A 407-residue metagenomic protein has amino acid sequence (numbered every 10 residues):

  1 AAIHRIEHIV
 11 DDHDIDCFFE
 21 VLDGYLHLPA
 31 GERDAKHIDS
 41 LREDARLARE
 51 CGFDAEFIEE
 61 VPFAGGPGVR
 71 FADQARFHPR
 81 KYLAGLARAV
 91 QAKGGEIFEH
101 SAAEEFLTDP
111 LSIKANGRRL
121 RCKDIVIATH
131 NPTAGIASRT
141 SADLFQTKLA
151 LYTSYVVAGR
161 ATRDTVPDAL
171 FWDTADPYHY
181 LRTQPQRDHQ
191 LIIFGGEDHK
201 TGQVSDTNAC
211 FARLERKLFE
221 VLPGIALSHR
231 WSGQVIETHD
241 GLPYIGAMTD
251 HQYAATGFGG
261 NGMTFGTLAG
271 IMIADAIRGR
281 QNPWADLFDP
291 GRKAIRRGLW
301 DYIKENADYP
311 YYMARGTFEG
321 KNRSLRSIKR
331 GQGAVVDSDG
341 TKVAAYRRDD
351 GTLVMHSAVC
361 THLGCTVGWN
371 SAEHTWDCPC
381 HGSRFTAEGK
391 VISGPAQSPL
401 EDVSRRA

Functional and structural regions predicted by a protein language model:
A1: Glycine-rich active-site loop/strand segments that organize a redox cofactor
R5-G85: Flavin (FAD/FMN) cofactor-binding and adjacent substrate-gating region of FAD-dependent oxidoreductase domains
D39, R46-C51, G68-D124: Helical element adjacent to the flavin cofactor pocket in flavoenzyme catalytic cores
L47, E60, D73, A175-D176 (+2 more regions): C-terminal catalytic lobe of FAD-dependent flavoproteins
F98-H100, A134-G135, D164-L170, I192 (+2 more regions): Acidic/polar loop patches that form or flank catalytic/metal-binding clefts of enzymes that bind anionic ligands
E105-T183, Y312, G320-R326: Flavin-dependent oxidoreductases
V157, V335-A407: Rieske [2Fe-2S] iron-sulfur-binding domain
I225-V235, Y253-A254, Y309-V359: A glycine-rich dinucleotide-binding beta-alpha-beta segment and adjacent secondary-structure elements that constitute
